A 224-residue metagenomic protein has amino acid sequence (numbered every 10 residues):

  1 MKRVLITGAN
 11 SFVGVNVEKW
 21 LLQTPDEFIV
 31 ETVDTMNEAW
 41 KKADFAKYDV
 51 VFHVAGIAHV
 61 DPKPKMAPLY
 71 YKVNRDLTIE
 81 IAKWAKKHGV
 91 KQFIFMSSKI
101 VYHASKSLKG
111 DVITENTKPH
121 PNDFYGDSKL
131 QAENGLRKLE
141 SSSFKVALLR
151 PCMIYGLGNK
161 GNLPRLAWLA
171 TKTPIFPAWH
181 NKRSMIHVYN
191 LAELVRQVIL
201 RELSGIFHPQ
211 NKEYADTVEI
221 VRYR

Functional and structural regions predicted by a protein language model:
R3-L21: N-terminal Rossmann NAD(P)H-binding glycine-rich loop of SDR-like oxidoreductase domains
T7, V51-A55, F93-K99, L149-P151: SDR active-site strand-loop-helix element
N37-D76, E80-K87, V101-A104: NAD(P)H-binding glycine-rich loop region in Rossmannoid oxidoreductase-like domains and their noncatalytic homologs
P62-K63, W168-I186, N190, L194-V198 (+2 more regions): A conserved pocket-lining segment of Rossmann-fold NAD(P)-dependent short-chain dehydrogenase/reductase
Y71-T78, I94, S128-K129, S184: Short alpha-helix in the Rossmann-fold core of NAD(P)-dependent oxidoreductases
K72, S107-I154, I175-P177: Catalytic helix-loop patch of NAD(P)-dependent Rossmann-fold dehydrogenases
I79-F124, A147: Conserved Rossmann-fold NAD(P)-dependent oxidoreductase catalytic core, especially the SDR/UDP-sugar
L130, S143-F144, Y155-R165, Q197-H208 (+1 more regions): Glycine/proline-rich active-site loop of Rossmann-fold NAD(P)-dependent oxidoreductases
